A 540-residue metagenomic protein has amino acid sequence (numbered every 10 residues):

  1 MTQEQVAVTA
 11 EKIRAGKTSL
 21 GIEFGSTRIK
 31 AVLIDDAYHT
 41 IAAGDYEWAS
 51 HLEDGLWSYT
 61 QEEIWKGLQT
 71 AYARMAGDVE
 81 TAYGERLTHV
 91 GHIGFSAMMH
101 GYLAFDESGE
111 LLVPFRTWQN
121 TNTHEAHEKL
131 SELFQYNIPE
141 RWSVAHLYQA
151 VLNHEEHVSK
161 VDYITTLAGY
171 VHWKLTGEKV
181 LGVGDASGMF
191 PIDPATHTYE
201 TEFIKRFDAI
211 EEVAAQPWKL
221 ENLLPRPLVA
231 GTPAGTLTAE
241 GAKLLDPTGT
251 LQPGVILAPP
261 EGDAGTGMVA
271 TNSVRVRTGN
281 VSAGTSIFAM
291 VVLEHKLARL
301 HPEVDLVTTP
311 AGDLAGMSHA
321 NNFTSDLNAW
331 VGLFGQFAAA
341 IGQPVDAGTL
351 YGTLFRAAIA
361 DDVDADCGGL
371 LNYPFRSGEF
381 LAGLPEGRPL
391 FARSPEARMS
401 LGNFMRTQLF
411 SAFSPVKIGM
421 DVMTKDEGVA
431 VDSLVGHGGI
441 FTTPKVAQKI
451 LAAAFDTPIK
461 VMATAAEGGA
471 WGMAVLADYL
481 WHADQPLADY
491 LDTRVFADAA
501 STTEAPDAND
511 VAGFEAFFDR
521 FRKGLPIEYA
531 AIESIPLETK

Functional and structural regions predicted by a protein language model:
M1-L112, K129, K160, E221 (+5 more regions): N-terminal glycine/serine-rich phosphate-binding loop of ATP-dependent small-molecule kinases, especially carbohydrate
T2-R14, L20-G21, E128-R141, Y148-L181 (+3 more regions): Active-site core segments that coordinate phosphate-bearing ligands/cofactors across diverse enzyme families
D54, L111-V113, G316, L401-G402: Short small-residue beta-strand/loop micro-motif enriched in glycine and branched aliphatics
E63-G67, A145, G468: A general alpha-helical scaffold signature found inside nucleotide-binding enzyme cores
E80-T117, P139, H172-G184, G188-D193 (+1 more regions): Short beta-strand-loop/turn "lid" adjacent to the catalytic site in phosphate-handling enzymes
N120: Carbohydrate-associated surface elements
T123: Gly/Ser-rich phosphate-binding catalytic loop and adjacent alpha/beta segment that cradle a phosphoryl group at enzyme
